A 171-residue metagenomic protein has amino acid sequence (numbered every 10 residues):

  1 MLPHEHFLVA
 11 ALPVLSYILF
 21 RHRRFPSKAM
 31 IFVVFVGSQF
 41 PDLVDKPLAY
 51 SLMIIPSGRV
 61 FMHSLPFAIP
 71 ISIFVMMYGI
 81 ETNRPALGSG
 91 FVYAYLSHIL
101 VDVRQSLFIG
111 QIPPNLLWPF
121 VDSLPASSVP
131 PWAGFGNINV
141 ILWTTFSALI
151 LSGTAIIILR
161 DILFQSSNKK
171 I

Functional and structural regions predicted by a protein language model:
M1-I171: N-terminal membrane-targeting hydrophobic helices
